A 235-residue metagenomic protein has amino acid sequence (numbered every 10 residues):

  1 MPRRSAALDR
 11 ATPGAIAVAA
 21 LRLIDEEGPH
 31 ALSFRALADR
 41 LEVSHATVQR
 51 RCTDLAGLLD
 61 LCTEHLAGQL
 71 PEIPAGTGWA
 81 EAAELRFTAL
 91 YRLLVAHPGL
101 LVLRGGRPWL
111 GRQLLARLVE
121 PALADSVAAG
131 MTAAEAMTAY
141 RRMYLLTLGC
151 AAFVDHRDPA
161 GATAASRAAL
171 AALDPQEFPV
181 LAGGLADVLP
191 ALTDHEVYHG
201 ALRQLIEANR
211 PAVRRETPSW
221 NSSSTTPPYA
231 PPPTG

Functional and structural regions predicted by a protein language model:
M1-A11, P179-A191, T217-T225, Y229-G235: N-terminal intrinsically disordered/low-complexity leader segments
M1-A36, C52-D60: Basic, helix-initiating cap at the start of DNA-binding domains
L41-C52: Short hydrophobic/aromatic patch on the recognition helix
T63-L70: Short, basic, alpha-helical segments at the C-terminal edge of helix-turn-helix-like DNA-binding modules
P71-R117, A133, M143: Hydrophobic alpha-helical connector segments
L118-R167, P190, N209-A212: Hydrophobic alpha-helical bundle segments that form small-molecule/ligand-binding pockets
L189-P218: C-terminal all-alpha effector/ligand-binding and dimerization domain of prokaryotic HTH-type transcriptional repressors
